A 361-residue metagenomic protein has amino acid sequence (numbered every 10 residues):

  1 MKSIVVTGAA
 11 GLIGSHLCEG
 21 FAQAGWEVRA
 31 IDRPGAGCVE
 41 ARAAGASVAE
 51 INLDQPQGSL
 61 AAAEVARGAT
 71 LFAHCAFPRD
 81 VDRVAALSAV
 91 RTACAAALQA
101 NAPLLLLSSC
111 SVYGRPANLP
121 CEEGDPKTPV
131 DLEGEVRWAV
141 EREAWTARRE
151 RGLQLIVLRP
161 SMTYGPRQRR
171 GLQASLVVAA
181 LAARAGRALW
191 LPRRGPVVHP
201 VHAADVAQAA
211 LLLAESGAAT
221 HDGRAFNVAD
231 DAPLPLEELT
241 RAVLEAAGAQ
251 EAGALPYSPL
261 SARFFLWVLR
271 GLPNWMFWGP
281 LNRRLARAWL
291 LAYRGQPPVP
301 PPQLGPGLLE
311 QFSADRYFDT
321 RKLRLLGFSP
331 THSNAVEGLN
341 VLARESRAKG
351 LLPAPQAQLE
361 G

Functional and structural regions predicted by a protein language model:
I4-A24: N-terminal Rossmann NAD(P)H-binding glycine-rich loop of SDR-like oxidoreductase domains
A49-G68: Conserved Rossmann-fold cofactor-binding substructure of NAD(P)-dependent oxidoreductases
A69-L106, A139-E143: NAD(P)-cofactor binding segment of oxidoreductase domains
R91-V136, I156: Conserved Rossmann-fold NAD(P)-dependent oxidoreductase catalytic core, especially the SDR/UDP-sugar
E150-V157, S161-V198, A203, L212 (+1 more regions): NAD(P)-dependent short-chain dehydrogenase/reductase
G165, L191-P196, R224-P233, L244-E245 (+2 more regions): Glycine-rich Rossmann NAD(P)(H)-binding loop
L213-P306, D319, A354-A357: Mid/C-terminal beta-alpha module of Rossmann-like enzyme folds, strongest in SDR-family dehydrogenases/epimerases
Q303-L325, S329-G361: Amphipathic terminal alpha-helices
